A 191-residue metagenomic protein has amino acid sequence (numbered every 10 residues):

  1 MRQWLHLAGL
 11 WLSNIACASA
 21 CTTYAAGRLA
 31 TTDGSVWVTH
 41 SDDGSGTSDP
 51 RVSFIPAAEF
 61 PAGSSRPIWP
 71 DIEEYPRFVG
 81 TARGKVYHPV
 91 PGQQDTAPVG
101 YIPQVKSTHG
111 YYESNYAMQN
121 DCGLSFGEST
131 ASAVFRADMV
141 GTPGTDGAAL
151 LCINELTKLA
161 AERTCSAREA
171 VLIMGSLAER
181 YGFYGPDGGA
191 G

Functional and structural regions predicted by a protein language model:
M1-A8: Classical eukaryotic N-terminal signal peptides for Sec-dependent ER targeting/secretion, especially the positively
R2, A18-S19: Generic start-of-chain signal for non-secretory N-termini
C21-C152, I173-G191: A contiguous strand-loop segment
T157-R163: Short, well-ordered beta-strand elements within core beta-sheets of diverse protein domains
R163-V171: Short, charged, surface-exposed loops that flank catalytic or proteolytic processing sites
